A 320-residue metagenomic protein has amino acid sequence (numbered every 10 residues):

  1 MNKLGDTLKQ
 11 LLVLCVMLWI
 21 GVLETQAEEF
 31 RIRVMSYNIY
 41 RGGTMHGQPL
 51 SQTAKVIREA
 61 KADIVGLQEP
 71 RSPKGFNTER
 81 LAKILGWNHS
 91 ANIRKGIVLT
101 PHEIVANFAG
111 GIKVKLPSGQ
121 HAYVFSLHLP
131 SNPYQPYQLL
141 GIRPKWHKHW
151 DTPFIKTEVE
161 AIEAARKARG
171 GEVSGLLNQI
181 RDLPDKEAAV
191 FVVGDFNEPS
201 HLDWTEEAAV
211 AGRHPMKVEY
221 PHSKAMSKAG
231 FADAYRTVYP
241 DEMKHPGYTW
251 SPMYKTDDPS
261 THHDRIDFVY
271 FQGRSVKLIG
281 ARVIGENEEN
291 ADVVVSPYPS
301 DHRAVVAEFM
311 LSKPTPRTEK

Functional and structural regions predicted by a protein language model:
K3, K9-Q10, V22-K83, H121-A122 (+2 more regions): N-terminal, active-site-proximal structural segment of metallo-dependent hydrolase catalytic domains
L11-W19: Sec-dependent N-terminal signal peptides
Y40, R71, H128-P130, F196-P199 (+1 more regions): Catalytic metal-binding/acid-base residues of hydrolase active sites
V65-Q68, A91-N92, L99, F191-D195 (+1 more regions): Active-site neighborhood of phospho(di)ester-bond hydrolases with catalytic His/Asp-centered motifs
Q68-W146, R282-V283: Structured beta-strand-rich core segments of catalytic domains in phosphoester-bond hydrolases
N107-P117, R181-V190, N197-K320: Metal-dependent phosphoester-hydrolase catalytic domains
Y137-A164, E207: A solvent-exposed, charged loop/short amphipathic helix patch at secondary-structure junctions
A165-V193: His/acidic metal-ligating clusters that form di-metal
